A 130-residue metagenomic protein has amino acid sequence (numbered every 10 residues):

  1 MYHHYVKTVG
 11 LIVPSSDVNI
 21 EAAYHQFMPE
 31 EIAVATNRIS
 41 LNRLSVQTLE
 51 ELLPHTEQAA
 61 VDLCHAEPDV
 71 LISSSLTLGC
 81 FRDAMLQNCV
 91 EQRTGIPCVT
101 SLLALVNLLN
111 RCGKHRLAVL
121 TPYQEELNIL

Functional and structural regions predicted by a protein language model:
M1-Q58, Q124-N128: N-terminal glycine-rich anion-binding loop in soluble enzyme alpha/beta folds
M1-Y5, E91-Q92, L109-C112: Solvent-exposed alpha-helices and their adjacent loops that cap or buttress functional pockets in soluble metabolic
V13, S75, G79, L120: Glycine- and other small-residue-rich loops at beta-strand/loop junctions that grip anionic moieties
A33, I96-P97, R116: Proline-centered loop/turn at the N-terminus of a beta-strand
Q47, D83-A84, N110-R111, I129-L130: Short, well-ordered secondary-structure micro-motifs
L49-P54, C112-V119: Short, surface-exposed amphipathic charged segments that create phosphate/polyanion-binding patches used for binding
T56-L108: Glycine/small-residue-rich loop that forms an oxyanion/phosphate-binding "nest" at active or ligand-binding sites
H115-L130: An alpha-beta-alpha
